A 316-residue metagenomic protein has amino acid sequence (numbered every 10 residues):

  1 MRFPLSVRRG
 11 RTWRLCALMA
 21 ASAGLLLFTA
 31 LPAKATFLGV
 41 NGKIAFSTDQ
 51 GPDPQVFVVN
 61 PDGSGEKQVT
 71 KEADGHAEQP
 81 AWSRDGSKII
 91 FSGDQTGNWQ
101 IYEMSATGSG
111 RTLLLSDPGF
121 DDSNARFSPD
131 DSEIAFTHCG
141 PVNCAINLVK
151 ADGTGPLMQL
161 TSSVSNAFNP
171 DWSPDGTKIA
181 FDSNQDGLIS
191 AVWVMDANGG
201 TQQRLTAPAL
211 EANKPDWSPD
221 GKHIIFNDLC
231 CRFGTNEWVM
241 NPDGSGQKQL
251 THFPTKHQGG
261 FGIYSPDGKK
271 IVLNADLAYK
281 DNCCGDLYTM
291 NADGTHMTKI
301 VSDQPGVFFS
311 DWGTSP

Functional and structural regions predicted by a protein language model:
M1-G10: N-terminal secretory signal peptides that target proteins for export/translocation
C16-F28: Bacterial N-terminal signal peptides
L27-P316: Sequence signature of WD/YWTD-type beta-propeller architectures
